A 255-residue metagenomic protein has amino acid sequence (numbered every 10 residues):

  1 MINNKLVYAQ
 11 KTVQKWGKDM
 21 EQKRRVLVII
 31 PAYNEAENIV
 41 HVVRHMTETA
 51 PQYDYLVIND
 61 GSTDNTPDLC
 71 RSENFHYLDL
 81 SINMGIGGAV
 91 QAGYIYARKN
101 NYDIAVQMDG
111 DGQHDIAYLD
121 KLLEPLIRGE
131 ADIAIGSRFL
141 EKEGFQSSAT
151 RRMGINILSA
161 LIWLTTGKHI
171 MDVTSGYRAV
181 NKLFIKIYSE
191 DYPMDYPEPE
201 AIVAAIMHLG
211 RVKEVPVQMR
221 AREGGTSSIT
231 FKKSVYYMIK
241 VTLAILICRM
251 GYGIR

Functional and structural regions predicted by a protein language model:
M1-V26, E37, A160, T165-K168 (+1 more regions): Hydrophobic helical membrane-anchoring modules
K23-V26, T47-V57, N65, F75: Short loop->beta transition adjacent to catalytic acidic/histidine clusters or analogous donor-positioning motifs
A32, I58-D60, L80: Conserved sequence signature across two-component system core domains
N34-E48: Short, well-formed alpha-helical segments that are part of the catalytic scaffolds of diverse glycosyltransferases
E35-N38, S62, D115: Donor nucleotide-sugar binding loop of glycosyltransferases
N59-P67, G112: A conserved acidic beta->alpha catalytic loop
L80-K99, I104, I116-D195, R222-L243 (+1 more regions): Acceptor/aglycone-binding surface of glycosyltransferases and processive sugar-polymer synthases
